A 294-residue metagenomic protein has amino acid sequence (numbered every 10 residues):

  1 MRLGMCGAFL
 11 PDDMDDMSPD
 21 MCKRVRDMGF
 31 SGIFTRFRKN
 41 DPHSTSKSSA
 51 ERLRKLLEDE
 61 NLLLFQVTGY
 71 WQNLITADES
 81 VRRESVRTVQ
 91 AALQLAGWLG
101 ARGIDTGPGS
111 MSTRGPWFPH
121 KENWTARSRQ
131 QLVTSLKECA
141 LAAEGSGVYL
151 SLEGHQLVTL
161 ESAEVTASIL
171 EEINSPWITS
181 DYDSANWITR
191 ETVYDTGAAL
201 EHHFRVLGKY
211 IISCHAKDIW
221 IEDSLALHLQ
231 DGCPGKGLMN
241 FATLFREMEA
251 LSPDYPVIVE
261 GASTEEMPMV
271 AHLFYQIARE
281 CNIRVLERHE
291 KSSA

Functional and structural regions predicted by a protein language model:
M1-D15: Boundary/entry segment of secreted carbohydrate-active catalytic domains
C6-L10, R36-N40, G69-Q72, G109-M111 (+4 more regions): Active-site beta-loop-alpha junctions enriched in small/polar residues
D16-D20, L56-D59, D78-S180: Active-site acidic/histidine proton-transfer and metal-coordination neighborhood in alpha/beta enzyme cores
S18-R38, L99-G100: Catalytic domains of carbohydrate-active enzymes, especially glycoside hydrolases
V25, I33, L57, S85 (+5 more regions): Conserved, mostly hydrophobic/aromatic
G32-I33, V67, V133-P234, L238 (+1 more regions): Acidic/histidine-rich catalytic cores of soluble enzymes
F34-L57, P108-R114: Glycine-rich, proline-tolerant flexible connector loops at the mouths of alpha/beta enzymes
M267-E287: C-terminal helical cap(s) of enzyme catalytic domains, especially alpha/beta-barrels
